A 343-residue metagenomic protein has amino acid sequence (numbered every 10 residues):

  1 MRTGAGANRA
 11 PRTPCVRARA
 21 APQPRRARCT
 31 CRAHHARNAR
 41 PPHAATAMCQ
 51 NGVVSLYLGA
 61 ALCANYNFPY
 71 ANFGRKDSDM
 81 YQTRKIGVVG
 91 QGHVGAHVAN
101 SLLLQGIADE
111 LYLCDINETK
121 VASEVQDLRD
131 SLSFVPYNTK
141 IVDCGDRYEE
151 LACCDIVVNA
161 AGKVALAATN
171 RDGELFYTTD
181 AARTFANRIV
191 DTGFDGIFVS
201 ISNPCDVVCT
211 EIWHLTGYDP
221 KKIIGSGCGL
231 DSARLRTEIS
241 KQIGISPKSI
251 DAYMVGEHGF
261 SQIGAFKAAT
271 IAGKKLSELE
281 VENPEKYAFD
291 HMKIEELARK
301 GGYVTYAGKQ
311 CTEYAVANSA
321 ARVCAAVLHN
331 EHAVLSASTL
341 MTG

Functional and structural regions predicted by a protein language model:
C15, C29-C31, C49, C63: Cysteine-centered motifs
Q91: Glycine-rich Rossmann-fold phosphate-binding loop(s) that bind the pyrophosphate of adenine dinucleotide cofactors
G95-A96: N-terminal Rossmann-fold NAD(P) dinucleotide-binding loop
I116-C154: Conserved N-terminal Rossmann-fold NAD(P) cofactor-binding segment
T139-D195: Rossmann-like NAD(P)-binding element
R171-R236: Rossmann-like NAD(P)(H) cofactor-binding subdomain of soluble oxidoreductases
T216-K222, D231-G343: C-terminal substrate-binding/catalytic lobe of Rossmann-fold NAD(P)-dependent dehydrogenases
